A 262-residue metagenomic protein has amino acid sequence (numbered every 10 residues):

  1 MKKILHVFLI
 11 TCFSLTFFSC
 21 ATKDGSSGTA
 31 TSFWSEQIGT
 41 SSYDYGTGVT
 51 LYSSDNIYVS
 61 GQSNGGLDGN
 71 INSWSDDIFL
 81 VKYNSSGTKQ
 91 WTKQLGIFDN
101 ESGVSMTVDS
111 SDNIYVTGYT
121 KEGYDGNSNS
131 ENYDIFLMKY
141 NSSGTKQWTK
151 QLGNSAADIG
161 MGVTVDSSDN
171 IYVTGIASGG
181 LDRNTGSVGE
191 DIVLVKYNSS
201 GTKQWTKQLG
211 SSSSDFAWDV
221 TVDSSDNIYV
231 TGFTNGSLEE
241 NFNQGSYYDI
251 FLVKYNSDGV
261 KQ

Functional and structural regions predicted by a protein language model:
M1-K2, G61: Generic alpha-helix detector with strongest preference for long hydrophobic helices that associate with membranes
K2-I10: Sec-dependent signal peptide recognition, specifically the positively charged N-region followed immediately by
T11-L15: Repetitive helical segments and hydrophobic/amphipathic motifs
F17-S19: C-terminal motif of bacterial Sec signal peptides marking the signal peptidase cleavage site
A21-Q262: A sequence-level/structural motif corresponding to short, flexible coil/turn segments enriched in small polar residues
